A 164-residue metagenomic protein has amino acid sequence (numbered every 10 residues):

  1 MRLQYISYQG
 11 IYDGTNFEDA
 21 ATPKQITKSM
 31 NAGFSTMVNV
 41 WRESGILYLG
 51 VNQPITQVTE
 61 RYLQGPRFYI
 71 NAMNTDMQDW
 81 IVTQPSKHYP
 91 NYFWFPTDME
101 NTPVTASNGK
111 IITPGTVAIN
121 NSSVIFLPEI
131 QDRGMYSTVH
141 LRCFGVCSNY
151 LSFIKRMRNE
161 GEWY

Functional and structural regions predicted by a protein language model:
M1-Y164: Phosphate-group recognition and catalysis centered on beta-loop-alpha active-site segments
